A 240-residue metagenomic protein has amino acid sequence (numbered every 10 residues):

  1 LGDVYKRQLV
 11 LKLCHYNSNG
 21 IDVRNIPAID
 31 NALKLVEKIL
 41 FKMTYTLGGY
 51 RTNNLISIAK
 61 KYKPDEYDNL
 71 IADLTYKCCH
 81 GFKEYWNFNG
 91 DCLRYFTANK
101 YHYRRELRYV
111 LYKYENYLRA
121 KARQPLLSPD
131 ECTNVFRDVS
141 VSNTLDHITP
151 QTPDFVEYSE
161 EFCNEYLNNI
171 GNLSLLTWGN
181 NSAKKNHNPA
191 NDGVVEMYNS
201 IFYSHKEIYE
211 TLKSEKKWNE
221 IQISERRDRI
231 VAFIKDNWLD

Functional and structural regions predicted by a protein language model:
D3, R7, V23-K34, G49 (+4 more regions): Conserved structured core elements
D3-N116: A cross-family structural signal marking well-folded subdomains
L9-N17, A32-M43, Y117, I148-Q151 (+3 more regions): Generic, well-ordered alpha-helical scaffold segments in large soluble proteins
N19-G20, R24-P27, N31-K34, K38-F41 (+3 more regions): C-terminal, well-folded lobe of enzymatic/effector domains
A72-I208, L212, R226, W238: Betabetaalpha-Me/HNH-type nuclease active-site subdomain
